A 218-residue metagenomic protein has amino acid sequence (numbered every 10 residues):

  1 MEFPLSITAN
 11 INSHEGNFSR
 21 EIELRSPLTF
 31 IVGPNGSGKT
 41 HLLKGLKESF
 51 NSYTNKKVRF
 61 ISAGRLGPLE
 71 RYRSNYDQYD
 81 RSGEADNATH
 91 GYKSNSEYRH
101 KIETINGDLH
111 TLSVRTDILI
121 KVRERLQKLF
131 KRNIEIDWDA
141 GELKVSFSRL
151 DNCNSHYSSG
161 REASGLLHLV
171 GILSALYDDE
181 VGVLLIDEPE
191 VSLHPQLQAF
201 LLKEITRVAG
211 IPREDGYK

Functional and structural regions predicted by a protein language model:
M1-S52, A140-K218: Switch/communication elements of ASCE P-loop NTPase nucleotide-binding domains
F50-W138: Coupling/switch segment of ABC-type P-loop NTPase heads
